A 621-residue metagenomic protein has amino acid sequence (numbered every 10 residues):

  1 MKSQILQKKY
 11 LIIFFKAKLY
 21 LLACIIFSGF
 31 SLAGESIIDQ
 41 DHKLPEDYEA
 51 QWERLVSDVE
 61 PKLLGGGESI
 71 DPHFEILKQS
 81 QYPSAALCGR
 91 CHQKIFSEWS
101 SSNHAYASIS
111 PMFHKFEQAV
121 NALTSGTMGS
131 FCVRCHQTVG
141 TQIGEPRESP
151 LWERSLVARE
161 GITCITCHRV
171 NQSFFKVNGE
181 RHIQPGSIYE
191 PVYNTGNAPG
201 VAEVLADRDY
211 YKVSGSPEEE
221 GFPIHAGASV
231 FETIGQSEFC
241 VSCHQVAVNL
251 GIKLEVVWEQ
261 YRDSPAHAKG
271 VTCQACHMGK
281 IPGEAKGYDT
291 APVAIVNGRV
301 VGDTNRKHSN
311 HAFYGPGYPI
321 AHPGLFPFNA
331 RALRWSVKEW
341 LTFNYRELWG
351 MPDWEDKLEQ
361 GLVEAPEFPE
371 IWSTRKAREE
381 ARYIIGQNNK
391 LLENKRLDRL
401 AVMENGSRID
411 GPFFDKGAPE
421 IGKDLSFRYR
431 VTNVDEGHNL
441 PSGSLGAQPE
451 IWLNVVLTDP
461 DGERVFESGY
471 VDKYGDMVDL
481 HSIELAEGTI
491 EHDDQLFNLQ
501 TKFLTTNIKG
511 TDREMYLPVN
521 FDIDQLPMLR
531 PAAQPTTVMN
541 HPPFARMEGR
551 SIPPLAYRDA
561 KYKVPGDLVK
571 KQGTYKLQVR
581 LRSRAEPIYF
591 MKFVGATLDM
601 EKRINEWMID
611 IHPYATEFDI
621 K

Functional and structural regions predicted by a protein language model:
M1-F15: N-terminal secretory signal peptides that target proteins for export/translocation
K16-G29: Bacterial N-terminal signal peptides
G29-I37: Bacterial Sec-dependent signal peptides at the C-terminal "C-region" and cleavage site
S36-Q79, I95-T124, M128, E145-F521 (+4 more regions): Primarily the internal scaffold of c-type cytochrome electron-transfer domains, especially repeated/multiheme c-type
G89-R90: Low-complexity, highly charged intrinsically disordered N-terminal segments that act as targeting/localization
F131-T138, H168: Outer-membrane beta-barrel channel domains
T138-E145: Conserved, well-structured interaction surfaces
Q572-T574: Extracellular Ig-like/FN3 beta-sandwich strand-entry sites
